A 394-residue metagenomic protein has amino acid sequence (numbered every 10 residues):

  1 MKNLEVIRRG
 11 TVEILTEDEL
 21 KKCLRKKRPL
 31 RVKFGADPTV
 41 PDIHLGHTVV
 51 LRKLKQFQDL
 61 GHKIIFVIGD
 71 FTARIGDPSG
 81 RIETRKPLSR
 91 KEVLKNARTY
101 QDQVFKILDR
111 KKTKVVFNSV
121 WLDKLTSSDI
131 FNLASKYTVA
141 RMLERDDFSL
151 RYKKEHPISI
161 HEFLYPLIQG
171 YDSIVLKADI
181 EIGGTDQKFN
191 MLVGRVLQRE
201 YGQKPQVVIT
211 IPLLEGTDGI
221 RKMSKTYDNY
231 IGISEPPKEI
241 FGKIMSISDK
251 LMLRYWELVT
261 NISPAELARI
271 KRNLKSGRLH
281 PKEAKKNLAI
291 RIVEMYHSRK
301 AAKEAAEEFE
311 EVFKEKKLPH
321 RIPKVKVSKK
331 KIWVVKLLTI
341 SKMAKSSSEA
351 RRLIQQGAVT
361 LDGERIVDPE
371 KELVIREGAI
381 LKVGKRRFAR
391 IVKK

Functional and structural regions predicted by a protein language model:
M1-E17: N-terminal regions that are enriched for targeting/export leaders and immediately downstream pro/stem segments
T11, S89-R90, L94-I211: Divalent-metal (Mg2+/Mn2+/Ca2+)-assisted nucleotide/phosphate chemistry catalytic cores
I14-D77, I182-K188, G194: N-terminal catalytic cores of NTP/NDP-binding nucleotidyl/phosphoryl-transfer enzymes
V50-L54, L167, N190-Q198, I292 (+1 more regions): Buried hydrophobic packing segments
G76-G80, L125-F131, G219-M223: Short acidic, glycine/serine/threonine-rich loops at helix termini
P78-L94: A charged helix-plus-loop insertion that forms the helical arch/lid used to bind and gate nucleic-acid substrates
R81-K86, N132-S135, T226-Y227: Short, hinge-like loop/turn segments at secondary-structure boundaries
L197-K394: Conserved nucleotide- and phosphate/pyrophosphate-binding catalytic cores in adenylate/nucleotidyl-handling enzymes
